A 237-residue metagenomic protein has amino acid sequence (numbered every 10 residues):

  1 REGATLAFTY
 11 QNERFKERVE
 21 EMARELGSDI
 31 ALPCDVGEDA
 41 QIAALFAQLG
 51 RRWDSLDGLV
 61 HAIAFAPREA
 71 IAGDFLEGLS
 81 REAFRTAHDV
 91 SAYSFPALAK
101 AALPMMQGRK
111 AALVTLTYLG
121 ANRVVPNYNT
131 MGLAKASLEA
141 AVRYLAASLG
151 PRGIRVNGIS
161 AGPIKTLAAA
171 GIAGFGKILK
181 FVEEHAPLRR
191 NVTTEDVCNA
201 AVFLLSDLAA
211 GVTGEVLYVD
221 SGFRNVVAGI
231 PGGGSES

Functional and structural regions predicted by a protein language model:
R1-T86, G171: Short-chain dehydrogenase/reductase
L26-G27, I172-A186: A short C-terminal helix-loop "cap" of Rossmann-like NAD(P)-dependent dehydrogenase/epimerase domains
Q41-A44, T86-D89, Y93-A101, R143 (+3 more regions): Conserved mid-core alpha-helix of short-chain dehydrogenase/reductase
A64-K100, Q107-P151, P163-K165, F223: Catalytic loop of short-chain dehydrogenase/reductase
G150, R155, V212-G214: Short, small/polar-rich loop/turn modules that mediate ligand/substrate recognition or access, typified
V156, S160-G171: Short, flexible catalytic-loop segment of classical short-chain dehydrogenase/reductase
A186-V197, L208: A conserved structural motif in NAD(P)-dependent oxidoreductases
T213-S237: Short C-terminal tail/terminal secondary-structure segment of NAD(P)H-dependent dehydrogenase/reductase domains
